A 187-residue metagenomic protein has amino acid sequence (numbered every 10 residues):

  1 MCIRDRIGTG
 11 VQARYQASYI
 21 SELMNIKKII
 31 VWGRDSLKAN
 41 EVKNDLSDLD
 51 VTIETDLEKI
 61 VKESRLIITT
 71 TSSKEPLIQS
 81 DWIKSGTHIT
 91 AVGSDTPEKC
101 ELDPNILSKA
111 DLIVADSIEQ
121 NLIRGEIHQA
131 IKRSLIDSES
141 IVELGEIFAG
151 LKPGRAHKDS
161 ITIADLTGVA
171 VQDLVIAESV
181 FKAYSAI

Functional and structural regions predicted by a protein language model:
M1-I3: Short, small-residue-biased leader/transition segments that mark boundaries at the very start of proteins
D5, K28-I30, T52, T162: A structural signal for isolated positions on well-ordered beta-strands in alpha/beta enzyme cores
T9-G10: Glycine-rich Rossmann-fold phosphate-binding loop(s) that bind the pyrophosphate of adenine dinucleotide cofactors
A13-R14: N-terminal Rossmann-fold NAD(P) dinucleotide-binding loop
E22-D45: NAD(P)-binding Rossmann-fold cofactor-contacting core
L49-A130, L135: Rossmann-like adenosine-cofactor binding region
T96-I187: Adenosine-phosphate binding glycine-rich loop
